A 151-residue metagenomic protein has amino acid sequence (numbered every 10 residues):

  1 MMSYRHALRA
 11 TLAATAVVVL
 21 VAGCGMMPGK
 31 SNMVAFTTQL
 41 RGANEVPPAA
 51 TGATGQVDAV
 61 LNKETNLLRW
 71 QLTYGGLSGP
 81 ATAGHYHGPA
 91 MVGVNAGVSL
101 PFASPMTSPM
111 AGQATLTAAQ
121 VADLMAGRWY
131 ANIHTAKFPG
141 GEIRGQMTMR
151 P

Functional and structural regions predicted by a protein language model:
M2-H6, V18-G84, G88-P151: Metal-centered catalytic cores of metalloenzymes
L8-A16: Sec-dependent signal peptide hydrophobic core
